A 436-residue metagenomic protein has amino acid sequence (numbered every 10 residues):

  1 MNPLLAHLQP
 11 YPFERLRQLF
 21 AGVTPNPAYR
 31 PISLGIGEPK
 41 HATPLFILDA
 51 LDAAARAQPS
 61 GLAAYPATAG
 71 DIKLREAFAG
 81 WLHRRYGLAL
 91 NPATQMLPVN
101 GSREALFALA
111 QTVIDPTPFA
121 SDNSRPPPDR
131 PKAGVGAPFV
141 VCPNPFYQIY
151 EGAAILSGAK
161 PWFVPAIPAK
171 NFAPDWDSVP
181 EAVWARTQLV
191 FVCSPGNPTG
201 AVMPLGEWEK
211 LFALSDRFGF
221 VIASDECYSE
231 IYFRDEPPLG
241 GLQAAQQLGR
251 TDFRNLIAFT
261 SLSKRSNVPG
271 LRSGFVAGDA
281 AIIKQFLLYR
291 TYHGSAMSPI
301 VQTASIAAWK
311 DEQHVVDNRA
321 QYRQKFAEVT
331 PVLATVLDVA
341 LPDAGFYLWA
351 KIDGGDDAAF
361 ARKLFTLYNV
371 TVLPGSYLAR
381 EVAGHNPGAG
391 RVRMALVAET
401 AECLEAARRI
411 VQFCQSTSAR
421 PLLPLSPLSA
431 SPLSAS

Functional and structural regions predicted by a protein language model:
A6-E104, A108, G136, A308-W309 (+1 more regions): N-terminal small-domain helix-loop-helix segment of the aminotransferase-like
S60-A213, E230-I231, D235-R250, A419-L423: Conserved core of the PLP fold type I
G80, R84-R85, T251, K363-V372 (+1 more regions): PLP-dependent enzyme catalytic core of the Aspartate aminotransferase-like
S157, R217-F218, Y368, T417: Helix C-cap/helix->beta junction micro-motif
A244-Q285: Active-site PLP attachment segment
A280, M297-N318: Structural motif of enzymes handling amino- and sulfur-group chemistry
F286-R290, A308-T330: Structural signature of PLP-dependent enzymes
Q302, I306, Q321-T330, V339-K351 (+1 more regions): Conserved glycine-rich beta-strand-loop-beta hairpin in the small C-terminal domain of fold type I
